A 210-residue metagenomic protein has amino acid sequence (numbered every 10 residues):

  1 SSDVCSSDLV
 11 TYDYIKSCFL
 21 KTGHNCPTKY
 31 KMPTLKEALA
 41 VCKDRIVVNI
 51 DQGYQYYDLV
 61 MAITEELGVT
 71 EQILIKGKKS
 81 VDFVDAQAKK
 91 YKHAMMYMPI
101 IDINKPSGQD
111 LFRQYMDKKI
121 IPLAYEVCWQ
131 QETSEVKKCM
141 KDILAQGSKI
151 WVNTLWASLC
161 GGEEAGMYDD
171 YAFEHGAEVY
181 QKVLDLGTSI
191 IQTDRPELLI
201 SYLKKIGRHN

Functional and structural regions predicted by a protein language model:
S1-S6: Short, small-residue-biased leader/transition segments that mark boundaries at the very start of proteins
V10, C18, D44-R45, T70 (+3 more regions): Structured helix-beta-strand junction loops
V10, Y14, P33-E37, Q55 (+5 more regions): Extracytoplasmic/secreted proteins, especially bacterial periplasmic and envelope-associated proteins
V10-D13, C18-Y30: Long, acidic (Asp/Glu-rich), low-complexity accessory segments flanking structured domains
N25-T28, P106-N210: C-terminal active-site rim and adjoining tail of enzyme catalytic domains
P27-Y30, V47-Q55, G68-E135, S148: Catalytic beta/alpha-barrel core
E37-V48, K182-S189: A structural motif corresponding to the C-terminal end of an alpha-helix and its immediate exit/capping segment
L39, K43, M61-G68, V84-K92 (+2 more regions): Surface-exposed amphipathic alpha-helices with a cationic face
